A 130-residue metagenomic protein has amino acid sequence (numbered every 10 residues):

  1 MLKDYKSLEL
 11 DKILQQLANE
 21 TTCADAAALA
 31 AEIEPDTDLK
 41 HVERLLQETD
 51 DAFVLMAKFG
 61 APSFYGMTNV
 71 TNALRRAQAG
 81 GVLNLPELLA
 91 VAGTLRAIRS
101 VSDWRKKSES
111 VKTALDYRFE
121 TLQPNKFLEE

Functional and structural regions predicted by a protein language model:
M1-E130: Conserved amphipathic alpha-helical "coupling/scaffold" segments that transmit conformational changes between domains
